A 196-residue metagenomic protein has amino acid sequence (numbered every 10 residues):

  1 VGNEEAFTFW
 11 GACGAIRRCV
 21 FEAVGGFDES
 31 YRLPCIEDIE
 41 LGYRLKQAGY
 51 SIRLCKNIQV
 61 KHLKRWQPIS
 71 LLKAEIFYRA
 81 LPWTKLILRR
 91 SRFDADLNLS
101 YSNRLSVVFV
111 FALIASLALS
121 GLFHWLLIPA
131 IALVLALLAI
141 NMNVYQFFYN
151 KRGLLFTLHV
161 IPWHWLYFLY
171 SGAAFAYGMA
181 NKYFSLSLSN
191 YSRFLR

Functional and structural regions predicted by a protein language model:
V1-E5: Short, P/G- and charge-enriched loop/turn segments at secondary-structure junctions
T8-F9, C35: Replace "multi-pass membrane enzymes" with "multi-pass membrane proteins
W10-G25: Conserved nucleotide-sugar donor-binding and metal-coordinating catalytic region shared by glycosyltransferases
D28-L33, E37-A95: Catalytic donor/gating beta->alpha subdomain of glycosyltransferases that bind UDP-sugars
F93-V110: A loop-to-helix transmembrane entry motif
V108-Y183: Membrane-embedded multi-pass helical conduit in multi-pass membrane proteins, especially envelope-biosynthetic
N181-R196: Short linear elements at protein peripheries
